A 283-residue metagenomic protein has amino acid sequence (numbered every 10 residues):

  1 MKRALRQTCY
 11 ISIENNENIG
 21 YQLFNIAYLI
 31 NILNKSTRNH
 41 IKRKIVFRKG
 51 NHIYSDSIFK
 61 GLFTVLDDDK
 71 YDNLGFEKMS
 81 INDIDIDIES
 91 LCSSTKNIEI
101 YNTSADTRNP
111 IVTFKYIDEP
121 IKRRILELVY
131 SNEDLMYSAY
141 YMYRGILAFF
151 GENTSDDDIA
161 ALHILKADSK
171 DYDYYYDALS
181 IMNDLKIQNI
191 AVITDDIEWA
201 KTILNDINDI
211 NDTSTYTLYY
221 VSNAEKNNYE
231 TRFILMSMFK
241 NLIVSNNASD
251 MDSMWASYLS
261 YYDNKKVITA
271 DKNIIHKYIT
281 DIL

Functional and structural regions predicted by a protein language model:
K2-E17: Nucleotide-activated donor-dependent transferases that construct or modify glycoconjugates
I13-N15, F47-G50, H163-I164, V192-D196 (+1 more regions): Short His-Asn-centered micro-motif
E14-F24, S169-D171: A short, glycine/small-residue-rich beta-strand->loop->alpha-helix junction that serves as a flexible
I19, K186-A270: Donor-binding and catalytic core of enzymes assembling or modifying cell-surface/extracellular glycoconjugates
Q22-T37, Y174-N183: Histidine-anchored nucleotide/phosphate-binding helix
K35-K49, L259-L283: Gly/Pro- and small hydrophobic-enriched strand-loop and loop-to-helix capping segments that sit at the rims
N51-D56, S169-D171, I197-I203, H276-K277: Short, charged/polar "capping" segments at the starts of alpha-helices and the immediately preceding loops
H52-I187: Secretory-pathway luminal glycosyltransferase catalytic domains
